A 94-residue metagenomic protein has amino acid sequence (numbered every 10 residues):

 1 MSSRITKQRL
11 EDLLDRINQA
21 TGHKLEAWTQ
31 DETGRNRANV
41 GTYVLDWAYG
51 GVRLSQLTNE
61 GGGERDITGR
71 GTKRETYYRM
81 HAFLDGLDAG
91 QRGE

Functional and structural regions predicted by a protein language model:
M1-G41, T58-Y78, A82, G90-E94: Negatively charged, low-complexity tracts enriched in Asp/Glu with abundant Ser/Thr
Y43-G50, A82, G86: Short, charge-rich amphipathic interface segments used for partner binding and complex assembly
L45-G63: Short aromatic-glycine-(Arg/Gly/Cys) micro-motifs in beta-strand/loop hairpins
